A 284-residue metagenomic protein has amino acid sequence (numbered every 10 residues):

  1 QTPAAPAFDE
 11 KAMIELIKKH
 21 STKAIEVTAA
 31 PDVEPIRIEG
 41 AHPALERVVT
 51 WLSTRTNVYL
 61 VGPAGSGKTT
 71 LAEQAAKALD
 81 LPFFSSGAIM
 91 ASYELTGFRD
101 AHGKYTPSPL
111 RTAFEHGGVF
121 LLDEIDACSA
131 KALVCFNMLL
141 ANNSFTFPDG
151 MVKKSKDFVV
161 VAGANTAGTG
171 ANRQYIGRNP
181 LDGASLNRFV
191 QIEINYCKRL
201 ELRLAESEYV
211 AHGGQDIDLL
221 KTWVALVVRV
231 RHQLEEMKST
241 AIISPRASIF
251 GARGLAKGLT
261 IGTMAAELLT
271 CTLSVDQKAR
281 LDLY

Functional and structural regions predicted by a protein language model:
Q1-Y284: C-terminal regulatory/interaction module of P-loop NTP-utilizing enzymes
